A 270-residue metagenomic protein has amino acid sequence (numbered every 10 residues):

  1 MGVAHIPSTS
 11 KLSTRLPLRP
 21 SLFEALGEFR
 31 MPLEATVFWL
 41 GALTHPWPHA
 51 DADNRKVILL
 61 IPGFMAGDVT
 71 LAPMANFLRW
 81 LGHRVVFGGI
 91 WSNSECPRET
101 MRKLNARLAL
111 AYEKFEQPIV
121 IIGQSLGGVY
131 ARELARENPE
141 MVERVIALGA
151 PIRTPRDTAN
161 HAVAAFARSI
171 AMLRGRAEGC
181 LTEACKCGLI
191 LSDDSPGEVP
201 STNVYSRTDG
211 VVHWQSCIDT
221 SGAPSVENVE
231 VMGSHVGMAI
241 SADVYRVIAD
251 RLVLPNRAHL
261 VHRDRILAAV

Functional and structural regions predicted by a protein language model:
M1-L59, A66-L71, N76, L81 (+2 more regions): Flexible, membrane-associating and regulatory peripheral segments of lipid-active enzymes
I6, S13, P48-D51, R55 (+10 more regions): Residue-level signal for well-ordered alpha-helical segments
L33, V37, T44, A66 (+15 more regions): Aromatic-enriched hydrophobic runs in primary sequence
V57-V69, P73, R79-D193, V204: Serine-dependent carboxylesterase/thioesterase catalytic core of lipase-like alpha/beta-hydrolase/SGNH enzymes
R136-E137, V142-V270: Helical cap/lid subdomain of alpha/beta-hydrolase-fold lipid enzymes that gates access to the catalytic pocket
